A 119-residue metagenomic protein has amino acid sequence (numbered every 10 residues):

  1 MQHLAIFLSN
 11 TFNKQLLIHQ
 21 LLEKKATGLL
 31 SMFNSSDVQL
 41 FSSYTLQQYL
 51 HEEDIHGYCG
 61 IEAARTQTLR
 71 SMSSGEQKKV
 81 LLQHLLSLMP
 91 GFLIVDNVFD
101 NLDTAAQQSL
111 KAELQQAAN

Functional and structural regions predicted by a protein language model:
M1-Q2, S9-G91, N97, T104-Q108 (+1 more regions): ABC-family P-loop ATPase nucleotide-binding domains
Q115: Gly/Ala-rich phosphate-binding loop of Rossmann-like dinucleotide-binding domains, activating on the conserved
A118-N119: Conserved H-loop
